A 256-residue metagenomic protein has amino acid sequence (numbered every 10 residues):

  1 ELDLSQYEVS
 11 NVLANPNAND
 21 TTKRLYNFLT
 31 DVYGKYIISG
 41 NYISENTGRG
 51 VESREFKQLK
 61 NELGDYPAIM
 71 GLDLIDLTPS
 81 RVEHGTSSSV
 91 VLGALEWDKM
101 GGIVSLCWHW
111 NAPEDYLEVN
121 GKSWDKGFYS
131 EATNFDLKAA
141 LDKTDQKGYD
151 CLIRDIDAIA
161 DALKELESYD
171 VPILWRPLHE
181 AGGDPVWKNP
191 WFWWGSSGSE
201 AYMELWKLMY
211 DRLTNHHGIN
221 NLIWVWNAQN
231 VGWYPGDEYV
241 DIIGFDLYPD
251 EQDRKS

Functional and structural regions predicted by a protein language model:
E1-S88, L95: N-terminal module-boundary/linker segments of secreted carbohydrate-active enzymes
Y36-I38, P67-G71, G101-C107, D170-R176 (+2 more regions): Structural preference for beta-strand elements that scaffold enzyme active sites
Y42-S44, I75-L77, H109-N111, L178-E180 (+2 more regions): Active-site beta-loop-alpha junctions enriched in small/polar residues
K57-L59, L92-A94, A162-L163, N230-G232: Catalytic micro-motifs at enzyme active sites that drive phosphoryl/nucleotidyl and oxygen chemistry
M70-L72, N230-D253: Aromatic- and acid-rich polysaccharide-binding/catalytic face of secreted or lumenal carbohydrate-active enzymes
I75, P79-L208, N215, I219: Substrate-binding cleft of extracellular glycoside hydrolase catalytic domains
E204, D211, I223-N227: Long, positively charged binding patches that form subdomain-scale interaction surfaces for polyanionic ligands
S256: Conserved small/polar residues in nucleotide/adenosyl-binding loops
